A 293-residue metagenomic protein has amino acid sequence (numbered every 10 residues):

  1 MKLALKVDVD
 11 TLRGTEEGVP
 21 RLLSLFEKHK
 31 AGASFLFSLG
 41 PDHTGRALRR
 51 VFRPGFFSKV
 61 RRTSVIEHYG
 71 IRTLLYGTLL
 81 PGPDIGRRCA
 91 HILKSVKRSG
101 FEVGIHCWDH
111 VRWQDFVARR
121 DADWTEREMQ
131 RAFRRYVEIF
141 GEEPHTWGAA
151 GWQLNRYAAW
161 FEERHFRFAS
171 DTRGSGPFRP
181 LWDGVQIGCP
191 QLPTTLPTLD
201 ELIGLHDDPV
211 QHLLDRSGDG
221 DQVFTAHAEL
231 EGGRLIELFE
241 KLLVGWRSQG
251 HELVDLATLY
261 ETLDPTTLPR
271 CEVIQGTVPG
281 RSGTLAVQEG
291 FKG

Functional and structural regions predicted by a protein language model:
M1-T146, G151-P190, L205-F224, E231-G293: Catalytic alpha-helical scaffold of carbohydrate-active enzymes acting on polysaccharides/glycoconjugates
Q191-I203: Positively charged, amphipathic and often flexible ligand-engagement surfaces
P197, E229-G232: Short Gly/Pro-enriched loop/turn and capping motifs at secondary-structure junctions
